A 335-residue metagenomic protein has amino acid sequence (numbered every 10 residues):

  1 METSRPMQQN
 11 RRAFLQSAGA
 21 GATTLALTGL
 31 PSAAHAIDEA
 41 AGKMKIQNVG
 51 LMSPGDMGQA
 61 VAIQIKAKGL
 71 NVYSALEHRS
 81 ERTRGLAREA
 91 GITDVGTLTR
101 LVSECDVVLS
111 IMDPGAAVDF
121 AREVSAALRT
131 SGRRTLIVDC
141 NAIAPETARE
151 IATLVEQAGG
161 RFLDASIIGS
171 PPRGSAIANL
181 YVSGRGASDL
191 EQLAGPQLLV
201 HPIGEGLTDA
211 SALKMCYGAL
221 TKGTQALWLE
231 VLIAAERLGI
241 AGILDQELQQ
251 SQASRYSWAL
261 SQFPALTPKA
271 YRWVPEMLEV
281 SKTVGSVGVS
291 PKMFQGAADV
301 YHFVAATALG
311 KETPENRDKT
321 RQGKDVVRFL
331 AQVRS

Functional and structural regions predicted by a protein language model:
M1-A13, T23, H35-I37, A75: N-terminal secretory signal peptides
G21-L27, A36-S103: NAD(P)+-binding Rossmann beta1-loop-alpha1 motif at the extreme N-terminus of oxidoreductases
T99-S110, P114-R161: Rossmann-fold NAD(P) dinucleotide-binding segment
I143-K222: Rossmann-fold dinucleotide-binding core
L213-K319: Helical "substrate-binding/catalytic lid" subdomain of Rossmann-like NAD(P)-dependent dehydrogenases/reductases
N316-S335: Short, basic/aromatic-enriched C-terminal tail that caps enzymatic domains
